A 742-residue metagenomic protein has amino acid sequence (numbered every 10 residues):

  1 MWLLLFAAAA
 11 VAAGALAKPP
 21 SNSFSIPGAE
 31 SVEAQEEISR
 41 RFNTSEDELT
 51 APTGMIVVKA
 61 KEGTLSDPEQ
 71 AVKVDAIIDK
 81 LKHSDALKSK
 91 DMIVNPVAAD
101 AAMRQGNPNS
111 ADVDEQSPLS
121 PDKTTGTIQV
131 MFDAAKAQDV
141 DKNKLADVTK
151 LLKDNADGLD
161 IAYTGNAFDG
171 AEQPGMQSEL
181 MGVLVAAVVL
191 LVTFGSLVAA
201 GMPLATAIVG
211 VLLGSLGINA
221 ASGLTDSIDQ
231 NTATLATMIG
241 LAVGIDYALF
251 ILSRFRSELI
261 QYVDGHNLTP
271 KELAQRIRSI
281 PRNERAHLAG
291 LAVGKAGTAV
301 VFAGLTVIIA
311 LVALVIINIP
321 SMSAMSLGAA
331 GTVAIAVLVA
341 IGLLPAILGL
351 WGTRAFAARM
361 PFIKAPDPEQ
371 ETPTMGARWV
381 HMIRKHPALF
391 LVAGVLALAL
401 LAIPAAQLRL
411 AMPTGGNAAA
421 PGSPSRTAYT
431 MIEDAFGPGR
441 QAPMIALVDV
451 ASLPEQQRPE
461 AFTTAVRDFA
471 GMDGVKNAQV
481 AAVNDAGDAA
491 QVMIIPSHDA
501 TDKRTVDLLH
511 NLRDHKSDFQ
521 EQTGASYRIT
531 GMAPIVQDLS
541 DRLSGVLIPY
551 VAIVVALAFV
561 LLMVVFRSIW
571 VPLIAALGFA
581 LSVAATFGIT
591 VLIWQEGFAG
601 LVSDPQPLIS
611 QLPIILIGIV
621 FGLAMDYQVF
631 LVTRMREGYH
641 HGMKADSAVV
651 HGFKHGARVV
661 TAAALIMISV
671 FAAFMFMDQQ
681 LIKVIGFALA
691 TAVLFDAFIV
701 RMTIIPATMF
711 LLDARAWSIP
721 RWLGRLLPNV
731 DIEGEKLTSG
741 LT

Functional and structural regions predicted by a protein language model:
M1-K18, L87, V113, S117 (+4 more regions): Membrane-embedded transmembrane helical bundles of large multi-pass transporters/channels
P19-N22, G416: Solvent-exposed, glycine/polar-rich loop segments of beta-barrel outer-membrane systems
S21, T53-M55, T125-T127, A236-M238 (+4 more regions): Short, solvent-exposed beta-strand edge segments and adjacent coil->beta transition regions
G28-P52, E62-T164, Q407-L601, P607 (+1 more regions): Structured non-transmembrane domains adjacent to transmembrane bundles in polytopic membrane proteins
